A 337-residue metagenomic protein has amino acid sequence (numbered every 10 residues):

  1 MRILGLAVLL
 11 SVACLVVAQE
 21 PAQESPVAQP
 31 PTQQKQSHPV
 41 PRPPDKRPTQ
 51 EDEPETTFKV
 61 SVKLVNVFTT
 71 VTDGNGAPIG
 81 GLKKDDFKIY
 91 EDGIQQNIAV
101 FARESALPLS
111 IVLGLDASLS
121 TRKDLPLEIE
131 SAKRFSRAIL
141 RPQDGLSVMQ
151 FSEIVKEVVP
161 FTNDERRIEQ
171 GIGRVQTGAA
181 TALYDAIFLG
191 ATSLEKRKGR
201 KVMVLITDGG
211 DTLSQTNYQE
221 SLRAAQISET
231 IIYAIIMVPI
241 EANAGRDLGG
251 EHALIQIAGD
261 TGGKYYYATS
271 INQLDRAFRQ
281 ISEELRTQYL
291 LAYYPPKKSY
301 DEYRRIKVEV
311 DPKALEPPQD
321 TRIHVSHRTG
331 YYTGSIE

Functional and structural regions predicted by a protein language model:
M1-Q19: Sec-dependent N-terminal signal peptides
A18-E337: Scaffold/interface architecture of coatomer-like assemblies
